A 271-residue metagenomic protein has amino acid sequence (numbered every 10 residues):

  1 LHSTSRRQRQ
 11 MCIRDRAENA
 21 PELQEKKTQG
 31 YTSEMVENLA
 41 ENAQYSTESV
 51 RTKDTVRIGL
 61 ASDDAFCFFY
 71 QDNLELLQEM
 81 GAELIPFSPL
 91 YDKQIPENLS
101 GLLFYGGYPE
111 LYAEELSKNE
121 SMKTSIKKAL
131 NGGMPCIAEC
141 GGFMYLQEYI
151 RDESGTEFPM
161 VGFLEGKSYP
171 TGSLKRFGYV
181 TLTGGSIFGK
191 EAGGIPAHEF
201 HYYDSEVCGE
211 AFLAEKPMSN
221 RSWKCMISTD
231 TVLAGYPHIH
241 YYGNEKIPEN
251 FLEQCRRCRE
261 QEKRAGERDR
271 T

Functional and structural regions predicted by a protein language model:
H2-D15: Single conserved hydrophobic/aromatic residue that forms the stacking wall/gate of nucleotide- or nucleobase-binding
S3, V50-T52, I227: Short, flexible hinge/linker loops that cap or flank conserved catalytic cores
P21-K53, E260-T271: Intrinsically disordered, low-complexity terminal tails and inter-domain linkers enriched for S/T/G/P/D/E
D54, F66-I85, P170, K175-T271: C-terminal and late-domain segments of enzyme folds
T55-R57, M160: Residues that mark the start of a beta-strand
R57-E120, T124-A129: Phosphate-binding active sites in nucleotide-utilizing proteins
S62, S88-Y91, Y105-Y108, C140-F143 (+4 more regions): Active-site proximal loops enriched in glycine and acidic residues that flank catalytic Cys/His/Asp and coordinate
P109-S186: Cysteine-nucleophile active-site neighborhood
